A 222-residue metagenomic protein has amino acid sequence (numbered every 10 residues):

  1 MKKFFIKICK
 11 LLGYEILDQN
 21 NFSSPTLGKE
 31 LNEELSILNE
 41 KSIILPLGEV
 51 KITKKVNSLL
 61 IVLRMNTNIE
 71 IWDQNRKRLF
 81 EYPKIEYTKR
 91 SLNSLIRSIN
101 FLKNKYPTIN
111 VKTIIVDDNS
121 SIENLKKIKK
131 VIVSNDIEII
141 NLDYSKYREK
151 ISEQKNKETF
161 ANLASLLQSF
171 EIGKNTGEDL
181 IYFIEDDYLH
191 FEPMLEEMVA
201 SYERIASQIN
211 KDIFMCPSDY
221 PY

Functional and structural regions predicted by a protein language model:
M1-I44: Membrane-proximal basic amphipathic "stem/tether" segments
K55, L60-R90: A solvent-exposed, charged loop/short amphipathic helix patch at secondary-structure junctions
L59-L63, L95, V111-I115: Hydrophobic targeting segments
L79-Y87, S91-I109: Short, acidic, metal-binding catalytic loop of nucleotide-sugar glycosyltransferases
P107-S120, N141-Y144: Short beta-strand/loop segment that forms part of the nucleotide-sugar
S121-E178: Active-site-proximal specificity loops/subdomain of glycosyltransferases
E178-L189: Short beta-strand-to-loop acidic/aromatic patch adjacent to the donor-nucleotide binding site
E192-D219: Conserved donor-nucleotide/metal-binding helix-loop-beta segment in metal-dependent transferases, i.e., the alpha-helix
